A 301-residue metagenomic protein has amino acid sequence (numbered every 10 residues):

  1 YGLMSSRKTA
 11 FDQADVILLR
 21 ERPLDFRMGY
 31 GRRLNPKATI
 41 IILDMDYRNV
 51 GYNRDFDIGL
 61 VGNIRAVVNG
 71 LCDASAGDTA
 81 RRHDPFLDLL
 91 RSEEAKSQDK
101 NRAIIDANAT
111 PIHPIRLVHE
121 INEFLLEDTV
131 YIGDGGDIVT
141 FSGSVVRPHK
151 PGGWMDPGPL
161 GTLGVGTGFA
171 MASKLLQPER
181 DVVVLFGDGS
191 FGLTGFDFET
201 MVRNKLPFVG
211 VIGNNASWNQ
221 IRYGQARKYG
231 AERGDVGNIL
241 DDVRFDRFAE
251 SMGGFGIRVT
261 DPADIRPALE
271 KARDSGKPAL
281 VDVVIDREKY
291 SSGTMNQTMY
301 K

Functional and structural regions predicted by a protein language model:
Y1-I41, H149-E179, T194-F196, R227 (+3 more regions): Glycine-rich, anion-gripping cofactor-binding loops and their flanking helix/strand elements in enzyme active sites
D25-F26, Y47-G51, D57, V67-V68 (+5 more regions): Short gly/pro/ser/thr-enriched loop/turn and capping motifs at secondary-structure boundaries
R27, R227, P262-K301: Glycine/aspartate-rich loop-and-adjacent alpha/beta segment that forms the canonical ThDP
I41, V50, R54-L89: Terminal amphipathic helices with adjacent charged low-complexity linkers/tails
E93-K174, E179: Active-site diphosphate/adenylate-binding microenvironment
P178-T200: DG-centered beta-turn motif at the end of beta-strands
R203-A216: A glycine-rich helix N-cap at a beta->alpha junction
G224-D241: Acidic, Ser/Thr-rich peripheral helices and adjacent loops at domain boundaries
